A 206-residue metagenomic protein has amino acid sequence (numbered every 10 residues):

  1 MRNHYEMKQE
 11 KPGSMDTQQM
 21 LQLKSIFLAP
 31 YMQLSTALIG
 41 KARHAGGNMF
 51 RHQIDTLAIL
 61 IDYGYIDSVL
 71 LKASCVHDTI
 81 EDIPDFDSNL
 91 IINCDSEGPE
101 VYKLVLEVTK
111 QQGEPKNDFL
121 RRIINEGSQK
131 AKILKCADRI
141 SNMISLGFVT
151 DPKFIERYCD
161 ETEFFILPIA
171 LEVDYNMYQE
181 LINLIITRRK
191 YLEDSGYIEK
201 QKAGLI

Functional and structural regions predicted by a protein language model:
R2-I206: Active-site helical microenvironments for divalent-metal-assisted chemistry
